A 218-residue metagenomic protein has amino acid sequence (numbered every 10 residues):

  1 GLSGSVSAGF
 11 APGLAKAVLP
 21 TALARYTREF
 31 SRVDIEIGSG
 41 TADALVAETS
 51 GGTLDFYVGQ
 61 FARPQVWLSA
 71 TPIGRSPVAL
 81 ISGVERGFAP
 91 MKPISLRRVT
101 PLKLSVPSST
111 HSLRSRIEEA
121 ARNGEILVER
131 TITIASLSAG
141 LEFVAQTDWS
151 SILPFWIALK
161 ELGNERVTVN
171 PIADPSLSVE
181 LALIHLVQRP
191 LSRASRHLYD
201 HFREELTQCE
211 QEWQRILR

Functional and structural regions predicted by a protein language model:
G1-V6, R97-P101: Immediate post-signal peptide segment of exported/extracytoplasmic ligand-binding proteins
S3-V66, I134: Central regulatory/effector-binding core of bacterial HTH transcription factors
S5-G9, Y57, I81, S105 (+2 more regions): Short, well-ordered beta-strand segments
V18, D34, G52-T53, P72 (+5 more regions): Conserved functional loop/turn residues at catalytic and ligand-binding sites
E29, N123, F155-R166, D174-R218: C-terminal effector-binding regulatory domain of bacterial HTH transcription factors
T41-V46, S50-L54, Q60, T110-T168: Hydrophobic hinge/microswitch elements
P64-S76, M91-K92, D148, E161-P171: Ligand-binding "clamshell"
L68-L104, S109, L186: Flexible hinge/capping segments at coil-to-helix
